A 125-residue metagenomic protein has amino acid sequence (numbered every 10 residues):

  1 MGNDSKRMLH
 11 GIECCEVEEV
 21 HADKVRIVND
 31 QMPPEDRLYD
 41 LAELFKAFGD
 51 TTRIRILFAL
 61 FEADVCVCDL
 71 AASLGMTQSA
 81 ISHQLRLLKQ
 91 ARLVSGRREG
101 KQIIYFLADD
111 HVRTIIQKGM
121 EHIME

Functional and structural regions predicted by a protein language model:
M1-F48: N-terminal leader segment of winged-helix/HTH proteins
P33-S79, I103-D110: N-terminal helix-turn-helix DNA-binding core of bacterial DNA-binding proteins
G49, I81-Q84, G119: Generic structural signal for conserved hydrophobic packing positions in ordered secondary structure
A72, H83, K89-Q90: Alpha-helical residues within the helix-turn-helix
Q78-R86, R98: Recognition helix of helix-turn-helix DNA-binding domains
K89-E99: Beta-hairpin "wing" of winged helix-turn-helix
L107-E125: Conserved segment of winged-helix/HTH DNA-binding domains
